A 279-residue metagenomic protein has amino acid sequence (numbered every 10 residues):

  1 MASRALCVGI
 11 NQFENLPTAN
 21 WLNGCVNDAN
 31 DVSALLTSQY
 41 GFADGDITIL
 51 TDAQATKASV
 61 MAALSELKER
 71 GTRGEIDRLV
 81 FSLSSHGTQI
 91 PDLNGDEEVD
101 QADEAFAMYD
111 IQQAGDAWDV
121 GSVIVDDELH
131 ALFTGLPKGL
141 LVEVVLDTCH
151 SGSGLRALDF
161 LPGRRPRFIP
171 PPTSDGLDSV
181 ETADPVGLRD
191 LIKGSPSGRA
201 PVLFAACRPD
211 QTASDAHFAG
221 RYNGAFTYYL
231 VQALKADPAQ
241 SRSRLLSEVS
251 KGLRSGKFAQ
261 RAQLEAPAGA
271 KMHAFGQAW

Functional and structural regions predicted by a protein language model:
M1-W279: Cysteine endopeptidase catalytic domains of the caspase/legumain-like
